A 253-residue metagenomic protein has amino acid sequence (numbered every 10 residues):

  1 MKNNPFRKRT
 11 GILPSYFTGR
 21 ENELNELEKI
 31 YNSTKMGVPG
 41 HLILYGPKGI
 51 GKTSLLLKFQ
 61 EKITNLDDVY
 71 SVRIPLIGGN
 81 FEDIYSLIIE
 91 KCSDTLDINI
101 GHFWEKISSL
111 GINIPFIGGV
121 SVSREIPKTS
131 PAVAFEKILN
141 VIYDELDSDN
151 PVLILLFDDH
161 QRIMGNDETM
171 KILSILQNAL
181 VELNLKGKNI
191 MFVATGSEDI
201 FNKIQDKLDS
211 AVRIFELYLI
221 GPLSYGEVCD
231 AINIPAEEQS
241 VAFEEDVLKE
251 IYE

Functional and structural regions predicted by a protein language model:
M1-L42, K62-N65, N184: A short, basic N-terminal segment
F6-R9, L208-F215: Short glycine/proline- and charge-enriched loop/turn segments that cap or connect secondary-structure elements
E21-L24, E245-Y252: Short, well-structured alpha-helical segments
E23-K29, K137-V141, I175: Well-ordered alpha-helical segments embedded in enzymatic catalytic cores
E28, Q177, Q205, N233-E237: Amphipathic, well-packed alpha-helical segments that form the structural scaffold of globular domains
V38-T169, I190: P-loop NTPase nucleotide-binding core
D147, R162-E168, I172-K207, I220: Sensor-1/coupling segment of RecA-like P-loop NTPase cores
I220-L248: Conserved small helical "lid"/interfacial subdomain of P-loop NTPases
